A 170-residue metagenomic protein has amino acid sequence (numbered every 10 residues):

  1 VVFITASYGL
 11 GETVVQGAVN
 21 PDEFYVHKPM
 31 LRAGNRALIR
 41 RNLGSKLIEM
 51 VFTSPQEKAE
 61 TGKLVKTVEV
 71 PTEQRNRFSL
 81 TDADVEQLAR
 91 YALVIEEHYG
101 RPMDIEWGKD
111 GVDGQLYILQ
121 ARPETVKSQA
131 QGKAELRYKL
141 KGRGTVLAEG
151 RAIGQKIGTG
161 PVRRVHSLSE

Functional and structural regions predicted by a protein language model:
V1-E170: Non-catalytic, soluble scaffold/interaction modules
